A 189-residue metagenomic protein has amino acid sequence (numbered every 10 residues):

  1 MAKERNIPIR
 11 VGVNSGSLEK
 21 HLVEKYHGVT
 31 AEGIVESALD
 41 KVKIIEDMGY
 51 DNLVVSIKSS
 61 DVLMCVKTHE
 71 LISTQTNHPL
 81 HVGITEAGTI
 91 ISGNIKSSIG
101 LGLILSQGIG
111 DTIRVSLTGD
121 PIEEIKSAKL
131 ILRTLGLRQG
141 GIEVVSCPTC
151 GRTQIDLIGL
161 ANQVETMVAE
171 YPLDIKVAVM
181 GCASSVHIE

Functional and structural regions predicted by a protein language model:
M1-Y26: Active-site-proximal beta-alpha core segment in soluble small-molecule metabolic enzymes
E4-I7, S17, K41-I44, E165 (+1 more regions): N-terminal loops that bind phosphate or other acidic moieties and the adjacent beta-alpha structural core
V11, I104, C182: Conserved RecA-like P-loop NTPase ATPase core
S17, E86-G88, A183: Acidic, glycine-rich active-site loops and adjacent beta-strand->loop/helix elements that engage anionic groups
L22-P172, K176-A178: Catalytic alpha/beta core domains of metabolic enzymes, predominantly
V179-E189: Acidic/histidine-rich
